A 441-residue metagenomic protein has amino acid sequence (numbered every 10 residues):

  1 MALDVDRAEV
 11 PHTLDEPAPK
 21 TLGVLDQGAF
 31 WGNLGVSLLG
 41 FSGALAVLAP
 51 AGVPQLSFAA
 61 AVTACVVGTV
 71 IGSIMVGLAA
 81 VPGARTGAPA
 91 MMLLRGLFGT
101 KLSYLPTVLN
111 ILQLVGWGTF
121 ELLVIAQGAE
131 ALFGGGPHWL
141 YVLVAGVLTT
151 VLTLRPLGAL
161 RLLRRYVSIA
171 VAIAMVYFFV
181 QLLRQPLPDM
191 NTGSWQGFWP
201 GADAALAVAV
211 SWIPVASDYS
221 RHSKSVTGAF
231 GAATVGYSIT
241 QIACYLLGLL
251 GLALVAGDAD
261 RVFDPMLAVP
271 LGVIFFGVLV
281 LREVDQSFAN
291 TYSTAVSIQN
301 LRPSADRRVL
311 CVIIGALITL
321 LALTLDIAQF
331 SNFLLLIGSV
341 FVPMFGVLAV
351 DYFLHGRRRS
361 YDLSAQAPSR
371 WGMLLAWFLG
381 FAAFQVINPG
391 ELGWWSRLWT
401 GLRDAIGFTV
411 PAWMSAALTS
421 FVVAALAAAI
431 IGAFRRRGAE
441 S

Functional and structural regions predicted by a protein language model:
M1-F58, G197-A202, P214, R221-G228 (+1 more regions): Membrane-interface "cap" regions at the ends of multi-pass membrane proteins
A18, G193, L348-I430, F434-S441: C-terminal membrane-solvent junction of multi-pass transporters and transport-like membrane proteins
A46-V81, R95, L102-Y104, Y237-S238 (+2 more regions): Extracellular loop-to-transmembrane helix junctions
A49-G52, V81, V124-G134, A145-V167 (+5 more regions): Membrane-water interface regions at transmembrane-helix termini and the short interhelical loops of multi-pass membrane
A64, P106-I111, L132-R155, I169-Y177 (+5 more regions): Transmembrane alpha-helical segments of multi-pass small-molecule transport proteins
L102-G135, E283-N300: Hydrophobic transmembrane alpha-helices that form the core helical bundles of multi-pass secondary transporters
A126, L140-Q181, T192-G193, F230-Y237 (+1 more regions): Membrane-interface loop-to-helix entry segments
I169-S194, F198-G201, A205-V208, G248-V255 (+2 more regions): Hydrophobic alpha-helical segments and their helix-loop junctions in multi-pass secondary transporters
